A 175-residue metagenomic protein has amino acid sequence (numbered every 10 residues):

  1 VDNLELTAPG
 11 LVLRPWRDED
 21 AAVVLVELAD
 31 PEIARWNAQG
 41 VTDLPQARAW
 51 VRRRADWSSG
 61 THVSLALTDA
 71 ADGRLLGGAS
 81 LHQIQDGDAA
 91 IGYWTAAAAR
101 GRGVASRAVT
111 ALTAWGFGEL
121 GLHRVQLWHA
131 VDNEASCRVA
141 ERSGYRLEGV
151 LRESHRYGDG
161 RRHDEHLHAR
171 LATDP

Functional and structural regions predicted by a protein language model:
V1-A98, E119, R161-P175: GNAT-family acyltransferases
W16, Q126-W128, R146-H163: Conserved catalytic-core motifs of GNAT/GCN5-like acyltransferases
T42, L65, A130-V131, S154: Conserved beta-strand edge residues that scaffold enzyme active sites
T61-S64, S80, G103, A108 (+2 more regions): Glycine-centered small-residue hotspots that permit tight backbone geometry or close packing
G77, N133, G144: Conserved phosphate-binding and hydrolysis motifs of nucleotide-dependent enzymes
W94-T95, G101-G118, E134-R142: Conserved acetyl-CoA-binding loop-helix of GNAT-fold acetyltransferases
G118, R124-L127: Short, basic (Lys/Arg/His-rich) helix/loop patches that form interaction surfaces in the mid-to-C-terminal regions
A140, Y145, H168: Conserved active-site tyrosine of GNAT-family acetyltransferases
